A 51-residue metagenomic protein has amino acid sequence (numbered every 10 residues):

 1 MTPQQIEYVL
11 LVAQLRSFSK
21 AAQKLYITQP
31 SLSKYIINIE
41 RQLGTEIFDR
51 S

Functional and structural regions predicted by a protein language model:
T2-Y8, Q29: The N-cap/first-turn positions of alpha helices within or immediately adjacent to helix-turn-helix DNA-binding domains
V12-Y26: Short helix-boundary/capping micro-motifs
Y35: Residues in the recognition helix of alpha-helical DNA-binding motifs
E40-S51: A short LG(V/I)-centered, amphipathic sequence patch enriched for acidic residue(s) preceding the LG motif
